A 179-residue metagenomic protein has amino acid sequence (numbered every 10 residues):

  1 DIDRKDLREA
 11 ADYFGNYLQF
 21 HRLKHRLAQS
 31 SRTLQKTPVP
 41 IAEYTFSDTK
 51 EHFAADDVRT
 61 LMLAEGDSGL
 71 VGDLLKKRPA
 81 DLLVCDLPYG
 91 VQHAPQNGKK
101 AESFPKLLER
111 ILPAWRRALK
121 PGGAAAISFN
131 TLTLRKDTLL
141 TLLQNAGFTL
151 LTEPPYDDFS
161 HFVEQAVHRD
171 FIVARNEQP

Functional and structural regions predicted by a protein language model:
D1-P179: Class I S-adenosyl-L-methionine-dependent methyltransferase catalytic core
